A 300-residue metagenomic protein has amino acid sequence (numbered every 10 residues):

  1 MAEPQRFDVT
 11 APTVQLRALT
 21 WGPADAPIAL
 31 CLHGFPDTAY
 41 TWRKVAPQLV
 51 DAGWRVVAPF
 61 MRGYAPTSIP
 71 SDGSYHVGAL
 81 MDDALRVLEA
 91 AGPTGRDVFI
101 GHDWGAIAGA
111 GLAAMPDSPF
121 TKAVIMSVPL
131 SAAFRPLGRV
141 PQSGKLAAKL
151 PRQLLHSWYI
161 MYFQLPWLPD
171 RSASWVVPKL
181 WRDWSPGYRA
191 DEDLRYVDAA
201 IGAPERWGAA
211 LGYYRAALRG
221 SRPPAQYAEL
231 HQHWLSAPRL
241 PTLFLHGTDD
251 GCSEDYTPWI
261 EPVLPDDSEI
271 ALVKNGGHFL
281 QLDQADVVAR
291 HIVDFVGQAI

Functional and structural regions predicted by a protein language model:
A2-Q5, T13-L16, Y40, V57 (+3 more regions): Flexible "cap/lid" subdomain of the alpha/beta-hydrolase fold that forms the substrate-access gate
T10-P12, G22-A24, A29, L235-P238: Short, flexible hinge/linker loops that cap or flank conserved catalytic cores
L19-P66: Conserved HGGG/HGGXW glycine-rich cap/lid loop of the alpha/beta-hydrolase fold
P23-A24, A91-G95, F295, A299: Glycine-rich phosphate-binding loop signature in dinucleotide/nucleotide-binding domains
G34, H76, D103, D283-Q284: Active-site helix-initiating loop/hinge in glycosyltransferases
F35, P129, F279: Active-site pre-Tyr helix/loop in NAD(P)-dependent dehydrogenases
V45, L112, H291-F295: Hydrophobic residues on the short alpha-helix immediately C-terminal to a glycine-rich phosphate/catalytic loop
D267-I300: Catalytic active-site module of serine/aspartate enzymes centered on a nucleophile-bearing elbow/loop
